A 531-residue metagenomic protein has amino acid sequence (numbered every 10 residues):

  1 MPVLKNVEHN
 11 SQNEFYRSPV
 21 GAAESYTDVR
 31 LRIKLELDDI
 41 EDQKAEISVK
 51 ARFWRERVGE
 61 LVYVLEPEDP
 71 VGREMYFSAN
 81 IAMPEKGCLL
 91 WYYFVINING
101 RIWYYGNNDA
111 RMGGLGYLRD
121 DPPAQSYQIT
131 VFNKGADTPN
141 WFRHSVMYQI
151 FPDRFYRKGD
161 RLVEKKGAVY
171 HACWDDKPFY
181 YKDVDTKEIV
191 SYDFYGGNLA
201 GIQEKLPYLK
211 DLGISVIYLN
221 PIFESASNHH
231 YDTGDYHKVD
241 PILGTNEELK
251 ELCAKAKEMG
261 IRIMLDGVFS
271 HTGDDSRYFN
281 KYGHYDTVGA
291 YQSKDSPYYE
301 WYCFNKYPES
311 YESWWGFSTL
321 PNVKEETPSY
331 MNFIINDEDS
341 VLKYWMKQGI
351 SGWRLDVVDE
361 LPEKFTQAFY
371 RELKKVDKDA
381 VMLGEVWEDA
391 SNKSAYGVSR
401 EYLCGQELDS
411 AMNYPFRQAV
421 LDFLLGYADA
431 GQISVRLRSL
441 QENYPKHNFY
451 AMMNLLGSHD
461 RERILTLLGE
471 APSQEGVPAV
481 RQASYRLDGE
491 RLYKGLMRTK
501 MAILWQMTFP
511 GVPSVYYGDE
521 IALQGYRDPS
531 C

Functional and structural regions predicted by a protein language model:
M1-H144, V376: Glycan-association/targeting regions that enable binding to alpha-glucans and other polysaccharides
I33, I150, L209, L219 (+9 more regions): Conserved, mostly hydrophobic/aromatic
R73, M83-W91, I98-S215: Conserved structural scaffold segments of CAZyme catalytic domains across common CAZy folds
P139-H144, K210-L212, K257-E258, M346 (+3 more regions): Extracellular/periplasmic catalytic domains that process cell-envelope and extracellular macromolecules
F142, K158-F194, E388, A428 (+2 more regions): Loop/helix patches that line or flank the sugar-binding groove of alpha-linked glycan CAZymes
V146-Y148, I217-L219, I263-L265, W353 (+4 more regions): Hydrophobic faces of well-ordered beta-strands that scaffold small-molecule active sites in alpha/beta enzyme cores
F151-S215, I222-Q348, F369, K375-V376: Substrate-binding/active-site clefts of carbohydrate-active enzymes
C253-R262, S270-H271, S276-T287, S351 (+2 more regions): Active-site-proximal helices and loops of the catalytic beta/alpha 8
